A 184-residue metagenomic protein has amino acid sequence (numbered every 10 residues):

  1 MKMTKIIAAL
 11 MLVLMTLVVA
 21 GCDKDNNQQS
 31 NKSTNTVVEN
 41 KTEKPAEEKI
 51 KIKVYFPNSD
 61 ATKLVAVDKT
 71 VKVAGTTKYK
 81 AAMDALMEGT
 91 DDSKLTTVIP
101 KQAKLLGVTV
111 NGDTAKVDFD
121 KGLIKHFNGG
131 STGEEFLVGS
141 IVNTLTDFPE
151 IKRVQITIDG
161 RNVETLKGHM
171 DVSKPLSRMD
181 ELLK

Functional and structural regions predicted by a protein language model:
K2-K184: Bimodal "functional hotspot" detector
